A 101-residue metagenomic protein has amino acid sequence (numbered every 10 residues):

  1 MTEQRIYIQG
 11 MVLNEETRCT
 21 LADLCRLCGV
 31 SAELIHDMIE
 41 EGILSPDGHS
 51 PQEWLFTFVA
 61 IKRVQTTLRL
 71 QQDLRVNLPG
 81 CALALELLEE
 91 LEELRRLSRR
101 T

Functional and structural regions predicted by a protein language model:
T2-L27, A32-H36, E40-T101: Arg/Lys-rich, alpha-helical DNA-contact motif
